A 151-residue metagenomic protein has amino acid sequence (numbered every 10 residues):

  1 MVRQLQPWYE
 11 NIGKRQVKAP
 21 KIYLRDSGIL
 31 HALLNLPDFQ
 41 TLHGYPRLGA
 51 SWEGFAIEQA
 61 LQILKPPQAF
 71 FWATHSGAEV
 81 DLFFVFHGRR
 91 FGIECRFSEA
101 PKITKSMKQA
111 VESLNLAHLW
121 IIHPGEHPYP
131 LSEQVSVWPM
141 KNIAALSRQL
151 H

Functional and structural regions predicted by a protein language model:
M1-H87: Accessory nucleic acid-recognition modules appended to NTPase machines
L34, D81, T104, L131-S132 (+1 more regions): Short glycine-/acidic-enriched loop or helix-start segments at secondary-structure transitions that form or flank
Q62, Q109-A117: Arginine/glycine-rich "motif VI" loop of SF2 helicases in the C-terminal RecA-like domain
G77, R90, W120: Hydrophobic "anchor" residues on beta-strands that sit immediately upstream of conserved functional sites
R90-E99: Active-site ExK catalytic segment of metal-dependent nucleases
E99-K108: Active-site-adjacent loop/helix micro-motif of nuclease/hydrolase catalytic cores
A117-H123: Short, hydrophobic beta-strand segments that form beta-sheet elements in well-ordered domains
E126-H151: Domain-level recognition of nuclease-like catalytic cores that cleave nucleotide substrates
